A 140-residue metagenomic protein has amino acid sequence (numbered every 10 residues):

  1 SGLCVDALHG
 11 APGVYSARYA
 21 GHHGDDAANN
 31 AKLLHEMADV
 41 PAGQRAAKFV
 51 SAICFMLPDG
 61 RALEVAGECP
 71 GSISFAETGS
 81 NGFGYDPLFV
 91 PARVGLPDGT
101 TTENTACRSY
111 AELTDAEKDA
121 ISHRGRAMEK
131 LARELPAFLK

Functional and structural regions predicted by a protein language model:
S1-K140: Anionic-ligand binding patches
